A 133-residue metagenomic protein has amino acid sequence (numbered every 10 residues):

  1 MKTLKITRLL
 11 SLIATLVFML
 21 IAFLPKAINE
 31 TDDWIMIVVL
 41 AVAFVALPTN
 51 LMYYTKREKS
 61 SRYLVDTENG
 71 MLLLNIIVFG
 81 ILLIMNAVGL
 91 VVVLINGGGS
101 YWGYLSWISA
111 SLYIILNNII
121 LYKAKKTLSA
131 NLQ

Functional and structural regions predicted by a protein language model:
M1-L10, T67-V78: Juxtamembrane interface helix immediately N-terminal to a transmembrane segment
M1-P48: N-terminal signal-anchor transmembrane alpha-helix
K5-T15, M19, V38, N86-Q133: Alpha-helical membrane-associated segments of multi-pass integral membrane proteins
L24, E30-D33, E68-N69, G97-L105: Membrane-interface segments at the starts/ends of alpha-helical transmembrane spans
V42-T49, N69-V92, I108-I114: Hydrophobic alpha-helical membrane segments
V45-K59, I119-K123: Membrane-water interface of transmembrane alpha-helices
L51-L74: Membrane-helix interface/capping segments
